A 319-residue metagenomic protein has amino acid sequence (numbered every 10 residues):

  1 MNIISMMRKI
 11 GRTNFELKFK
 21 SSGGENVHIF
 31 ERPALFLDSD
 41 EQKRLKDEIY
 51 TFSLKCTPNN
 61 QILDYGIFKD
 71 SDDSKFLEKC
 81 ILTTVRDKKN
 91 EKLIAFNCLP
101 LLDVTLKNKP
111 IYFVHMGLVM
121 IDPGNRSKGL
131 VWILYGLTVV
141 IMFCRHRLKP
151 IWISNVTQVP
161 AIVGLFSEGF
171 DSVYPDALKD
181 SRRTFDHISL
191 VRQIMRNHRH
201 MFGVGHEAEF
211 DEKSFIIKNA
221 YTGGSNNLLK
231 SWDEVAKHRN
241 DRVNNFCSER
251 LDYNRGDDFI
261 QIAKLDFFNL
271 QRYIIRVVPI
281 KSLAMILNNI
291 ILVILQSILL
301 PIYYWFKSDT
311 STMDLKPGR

Functional and structural regions predicted by a protein language model:
M1-K43, F143-R319: Terminal substrate-recognition subdomain of acyl/acetyltransferases
N2-M7, T51-Q61, S71-D73, K88-N97 (+4 more regions): Short linear motifs at secondary-structure transitions and domain/linker junctions
I29-I121, R145: A conserved beta-strand-loop-helix scaffold within acyl/acetyltransferase catalytic domains
N97, M116, Y135-T138, N155 (+1 more regions): Polar/charged side chains located within well-ordered beta-strands of beta-rich proteins
K107, R126, V163-L165: Short acidic, gly/pro-rich beta-turn/loop elements at beta-sheet edges and active-site/ligand-binding grooves
P110, V131-I133, T138, R147 (+1 more regions): General N-terminal targeting signals
H115, L130-V131, T157-Q158: Internal, well-ordered interaction modules that form the hydrophobic cores of assembly/scaffold domains in eukaryotic
I121, R126-M142: Conserved acetyl-CoA-binding loop-helix of GNAT-fold acetyltransferases
